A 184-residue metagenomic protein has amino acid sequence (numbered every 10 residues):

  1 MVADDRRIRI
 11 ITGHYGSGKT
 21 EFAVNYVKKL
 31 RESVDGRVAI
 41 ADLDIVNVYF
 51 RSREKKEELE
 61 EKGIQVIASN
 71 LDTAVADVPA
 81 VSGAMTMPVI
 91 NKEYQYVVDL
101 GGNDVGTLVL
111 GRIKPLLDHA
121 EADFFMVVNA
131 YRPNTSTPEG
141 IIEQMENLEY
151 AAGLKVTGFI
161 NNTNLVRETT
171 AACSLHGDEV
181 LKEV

Functional and structural regions predicted by a protein language model:
M1-R6: Phosphate-binding P-loop
I11: Hydrophobic anchor at the beta1->P-loop junction of P-loop NTPases
Y15: The conserved Walker
K19: Conserved lysine of the Walker
F22, Y26: Hydrophobic positions on the alpha1 helix immediately C-terminal to the Walker A/P-loop
K29-D77, A84: N-terminal phosphate/diphosphate-binding loop that engages ATP/GTP or pyrophosphate donors across diverse enzyme folds
S69-A74, Y94-V109: Switch II (G3) loop of P-loop NTPases
D104-V184: Conserved catalytic-core segment of NTP-binding enzymes
